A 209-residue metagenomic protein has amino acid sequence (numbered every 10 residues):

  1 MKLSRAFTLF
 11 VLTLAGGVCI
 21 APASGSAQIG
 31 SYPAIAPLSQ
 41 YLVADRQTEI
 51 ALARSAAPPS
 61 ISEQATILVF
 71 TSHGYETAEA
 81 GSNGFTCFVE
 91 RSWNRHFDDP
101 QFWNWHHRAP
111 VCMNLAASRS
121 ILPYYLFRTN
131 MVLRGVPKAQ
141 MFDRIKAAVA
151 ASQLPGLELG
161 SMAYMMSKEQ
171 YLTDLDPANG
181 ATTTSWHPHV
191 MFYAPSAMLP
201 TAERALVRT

Functional and structural regions predicted by a protein language model:
M1-V11: Bacterial N-terminal signal peptides that target proteins for export
K2-S4, P22, P137, S167: Serine/threonine-rich low-complexity intrinsically disordered regions
L9-C19: Bacterial N-terminal signal peptides
C19-A27: Signal peptide processing junction and immediate N-terminal pro/mature segment of secreted/exported proteins
Q28-T209: Primary mode marks residue(s) on the alpha4-beta5-alpha5 output face of response regulator receiver
